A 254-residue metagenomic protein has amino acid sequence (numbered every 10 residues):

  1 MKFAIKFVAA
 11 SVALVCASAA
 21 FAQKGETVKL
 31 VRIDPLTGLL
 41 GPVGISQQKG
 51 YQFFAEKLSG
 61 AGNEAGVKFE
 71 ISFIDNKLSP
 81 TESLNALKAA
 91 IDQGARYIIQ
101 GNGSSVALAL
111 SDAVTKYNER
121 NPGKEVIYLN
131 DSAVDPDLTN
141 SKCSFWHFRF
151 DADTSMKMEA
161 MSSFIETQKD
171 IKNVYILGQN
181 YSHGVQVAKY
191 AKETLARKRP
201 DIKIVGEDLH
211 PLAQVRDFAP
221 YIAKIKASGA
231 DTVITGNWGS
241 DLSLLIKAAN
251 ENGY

Functional and structural regions predicted by a protein language model:
M1-F21: Gram-negative bacterial Sec-dependent N-terminal signal peptides
A20-R32, A61-K68, E166-K172: Immediate post-signal peptide segment of exported/extracytoplasmic ligand-binding proteins
Q23-G25, Q48-I71, A196-D201: Signal peptide-proximal N-terminal region of secreted/periplasmic/extracellular or secretory-lumen proteins
E26-G44, N173-G178: Short beta-strand segments enriched in small/hydrophobic residues
T27, P42-S46, A61-L138, F150 (+2 more regions): Beta-alpha junction/loop-to-helix N-cap segments that form part of ligand/metal-binding clefts
L39-K49, S182-V187: Glycine- and acidic-residue-enriched helix-capping/strand-helix junction motifs
Y51-S59, L110-K116, A188-L195, I246-N250: Short, well-ordered amphipathic alpha-helices
T81-N85, P136-D137, F145-G253: Extracellular/periplasmic Venus flytrap/periplasmic-binding protein
